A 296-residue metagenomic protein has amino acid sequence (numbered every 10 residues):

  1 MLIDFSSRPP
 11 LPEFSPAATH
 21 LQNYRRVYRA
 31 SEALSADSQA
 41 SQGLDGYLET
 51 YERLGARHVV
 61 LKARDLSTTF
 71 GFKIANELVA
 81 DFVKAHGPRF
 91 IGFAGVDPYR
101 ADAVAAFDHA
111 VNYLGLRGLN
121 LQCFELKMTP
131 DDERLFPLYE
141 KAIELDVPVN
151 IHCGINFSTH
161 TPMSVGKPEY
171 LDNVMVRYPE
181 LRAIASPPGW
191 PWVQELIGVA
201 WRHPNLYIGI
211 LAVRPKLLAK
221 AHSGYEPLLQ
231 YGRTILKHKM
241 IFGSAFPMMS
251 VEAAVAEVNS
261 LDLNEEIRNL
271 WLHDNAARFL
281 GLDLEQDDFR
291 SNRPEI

Functional and structural regions predicted by a protein language model:
M1-F5, L11-L54, H58, D108-H109 (+2 more regions): Mid-to-C-terminal alpha-helical segments outside catalytic/metal-binding sites
L2-F5, L61-K62, F93-A94, N120 (+3 more regions): Active-site neighborhood of phospho(di)ester-bond hydrolases with catalytic His/Asp-centered motifs
S6, Y51, V79, G92 (+9 more regions): Conserved, mostly hydrophobic/aromatic
L44-Y51, N76-V83, F107-D108, L135 (+5 more regions): Generic structural signal for well-ordered alpha-helices, preferentially at hydrophobic/aromatic core positions
R57-V60, L66-V165, P215: Active-site gating/metal-coordination segments in enzymes
I74-K84, W201-I210, N259: Short, electropositive alpha-helical surface patch
N76, A103-V104, W192-L196, V251-E252: Short, well-ordered alpha-helical microsegments
R117-G118, T129-I241, F289-R290, P294-I296: Catalytic pocket-lining loop regions of alpha/beta-barrel enzymes, especially the amidohydrolase/enolase/GH5 lineages
